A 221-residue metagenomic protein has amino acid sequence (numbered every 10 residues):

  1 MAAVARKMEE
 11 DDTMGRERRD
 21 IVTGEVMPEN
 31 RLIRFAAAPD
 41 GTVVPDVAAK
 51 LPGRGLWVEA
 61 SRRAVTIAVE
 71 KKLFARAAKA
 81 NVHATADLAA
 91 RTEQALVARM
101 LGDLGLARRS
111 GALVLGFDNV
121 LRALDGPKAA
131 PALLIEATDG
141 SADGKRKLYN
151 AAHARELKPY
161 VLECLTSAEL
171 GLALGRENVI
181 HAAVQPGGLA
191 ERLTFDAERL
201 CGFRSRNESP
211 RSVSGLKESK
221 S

Functional and structural regions predicted by a protein language model:
M1-A80: N-terminal cysteine/histidine-rich coordination modules
R19-V22, R146-P159: Short helix-coil boundary/hinge micro-motifs
M27, R63-V65, D139-A142, A168-E169 (+1 more regions): Conserved nucleotide-binding/hydrolysis micro-motifs of P-loop NTPases
R54-G55, G111, P131-L133, E156-Y160 (+1 more regions): Short active-site oxyanion
R63-G144: Extended interfacial segments that mediate partner engagement and assembly in macromolecular machines
S141-D143, N150-A152, C164: C-terminal cap of thioredoxin/glutaredoxin-like
V161-L216: Helix-rich interaction surfaces within compact, conserved domain-sized segments that mediate assembly or partner
K220-S221: Core subunits and conserved enzymes of cellular information-processing and envelope-translocation systems across
